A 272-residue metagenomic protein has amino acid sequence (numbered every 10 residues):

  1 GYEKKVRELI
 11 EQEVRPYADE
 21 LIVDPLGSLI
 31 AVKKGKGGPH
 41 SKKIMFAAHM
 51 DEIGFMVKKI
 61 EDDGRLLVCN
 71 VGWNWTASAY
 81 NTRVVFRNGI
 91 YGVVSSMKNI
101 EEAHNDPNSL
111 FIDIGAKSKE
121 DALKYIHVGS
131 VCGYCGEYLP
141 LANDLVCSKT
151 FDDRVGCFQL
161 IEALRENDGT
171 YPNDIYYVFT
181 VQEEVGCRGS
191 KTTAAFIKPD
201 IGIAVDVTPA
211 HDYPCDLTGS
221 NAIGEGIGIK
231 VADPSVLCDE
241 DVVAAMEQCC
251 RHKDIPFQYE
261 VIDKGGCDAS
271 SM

Functional and structural regions predicted by a protein language model:
G1-S271: N-terminal hydrophobic/helix-forming segments and targeting peptides
